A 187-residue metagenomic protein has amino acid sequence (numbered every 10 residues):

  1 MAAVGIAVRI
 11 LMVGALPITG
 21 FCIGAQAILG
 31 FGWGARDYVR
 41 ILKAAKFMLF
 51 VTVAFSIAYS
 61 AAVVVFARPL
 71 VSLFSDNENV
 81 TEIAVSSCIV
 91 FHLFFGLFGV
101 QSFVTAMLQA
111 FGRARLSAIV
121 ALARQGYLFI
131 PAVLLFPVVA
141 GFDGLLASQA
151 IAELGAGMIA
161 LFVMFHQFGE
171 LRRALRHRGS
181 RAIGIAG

Functional and structural regions predicted by a protein language model:
M1-M12, N79-S86, R113, A147: Interfacial/gating helices of multi-pass transporter permease domains
V4-A61, V65-A67, F98-G112, L116-S117: Small-residue-rich hydrophobic transmembrane alpha-helices
V8-L11, F55, A123-Q125, A152-A156: Transmembrane alpha-helical core residues of multi-pass small-molecule transporters, especially secondary transporters
L29-F94, L135-G187: Short alpha-helical transmembrane segments in multi-pass integral membrane proteins
F91-F95, T105-A106, I119-L122: Short, glycine/charged-rich beta-strand-loop motifs at protein surfaces that mediate ligand recognition and catalysis
F98-Q101, Y127, A156-I159: Membrane-embedded alpha-helical transmembrane segments of multi-pass integral membrane proteins
S102, L128-P137: Transmembrane alpha-helical segments of integral membrane proteins
A114-Q125, F129: Cytoplasmic juxtamembrane regions at transmembrane-helix boundaries
